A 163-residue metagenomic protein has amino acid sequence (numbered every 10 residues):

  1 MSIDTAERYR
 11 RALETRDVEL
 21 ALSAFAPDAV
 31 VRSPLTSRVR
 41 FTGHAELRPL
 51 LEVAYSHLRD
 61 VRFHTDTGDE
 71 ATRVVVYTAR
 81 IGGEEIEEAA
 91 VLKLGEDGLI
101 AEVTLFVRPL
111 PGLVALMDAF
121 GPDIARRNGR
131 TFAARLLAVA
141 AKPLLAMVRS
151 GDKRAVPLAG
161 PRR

Functional and structural regions predicted by a protein language model:
M1-R163: C-terminal and inter-domain tail/linker signature
